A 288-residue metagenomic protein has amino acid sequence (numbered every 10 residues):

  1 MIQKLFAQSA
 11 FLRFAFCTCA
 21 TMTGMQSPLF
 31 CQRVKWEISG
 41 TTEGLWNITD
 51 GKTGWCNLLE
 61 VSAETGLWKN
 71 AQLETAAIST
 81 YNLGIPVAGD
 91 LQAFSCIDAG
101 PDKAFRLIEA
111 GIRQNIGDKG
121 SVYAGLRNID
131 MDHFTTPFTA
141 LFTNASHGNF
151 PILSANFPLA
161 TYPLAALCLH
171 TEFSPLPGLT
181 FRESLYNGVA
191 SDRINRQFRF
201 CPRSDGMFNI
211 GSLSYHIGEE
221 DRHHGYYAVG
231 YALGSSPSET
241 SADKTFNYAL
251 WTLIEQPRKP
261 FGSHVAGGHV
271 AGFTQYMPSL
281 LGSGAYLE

Functional and structural regions predicted by a protein language model:
P28-W36, T49, E64-E74, D118-K119 (+3 more regions): Short loop/turn motifs that connect adjacent beta-strands in outer-membrane beta-barrel proteins
W36-G44, L73-S79, V122-N128, F181-N187 (+2 more regions): Transmembrane beta-barrel strands of outer-membrane/channel proteins
E43-T49, T80-G84, M131-H133, L153 (+4 more regions): Sequence/structural signature of outer-membrane beta-barrel proteins
G44, T53-L59, A104-I108, P163-L167 (+4 more regions): Residues that define the transmembrane beta-barrel architecture of outer-membrane proteins
L59-T65, A110-Q114, L169-F173, G211-Y215 (+2 more regions): Residues on the lipid-exposed face of transmembrane beta-strands in outer-membrane beta-barrel proteins
E64-G188, S283-Y286: Outer membrane beta-barrel
G178-P237: Loop-centered beta-sheet repeat module
H216-E288: Detector for outer-membrane/organellar transmembrane beta-barrel domains, recognizing the amphipathic beta-strand
